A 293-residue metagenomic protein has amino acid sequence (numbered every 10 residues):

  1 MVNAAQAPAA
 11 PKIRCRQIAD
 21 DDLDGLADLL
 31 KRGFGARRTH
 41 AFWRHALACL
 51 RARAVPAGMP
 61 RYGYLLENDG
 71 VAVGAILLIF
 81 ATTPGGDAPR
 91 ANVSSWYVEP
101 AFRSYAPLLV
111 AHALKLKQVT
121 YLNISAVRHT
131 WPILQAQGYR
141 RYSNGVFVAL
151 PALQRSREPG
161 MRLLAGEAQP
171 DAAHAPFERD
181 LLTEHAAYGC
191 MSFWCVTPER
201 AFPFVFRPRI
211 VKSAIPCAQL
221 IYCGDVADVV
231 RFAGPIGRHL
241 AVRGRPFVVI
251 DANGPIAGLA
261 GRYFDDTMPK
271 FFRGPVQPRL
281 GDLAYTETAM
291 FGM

Functional and structural regions predicted by a protein language model:
M1-A7: Short acidic N-proximal helix/loop "leader" segments that mark the beginning of a domain or an inter-domain linker
K12-L26: A short beta-loop-alpha structural element at the N-terminal edge of CoA-dependent acyl/N-acetyltransferase catalytic
L26, F34-G63, E67-N68, Q135-I221: Amide-forming acyltransferase catalytic core, primarily the GNAT-like/NAT-type and related acyltransferase folds
L66-V73, G254: A glycine-centered beta-loop-beta connector
G70-V73, L78-G85: Acetyl-CoA-dependent GNAT
G86-F147, A214-K270: Acyl-donor binding region in acyl/amide transferases
D266-M293: C-terminal functional modules
